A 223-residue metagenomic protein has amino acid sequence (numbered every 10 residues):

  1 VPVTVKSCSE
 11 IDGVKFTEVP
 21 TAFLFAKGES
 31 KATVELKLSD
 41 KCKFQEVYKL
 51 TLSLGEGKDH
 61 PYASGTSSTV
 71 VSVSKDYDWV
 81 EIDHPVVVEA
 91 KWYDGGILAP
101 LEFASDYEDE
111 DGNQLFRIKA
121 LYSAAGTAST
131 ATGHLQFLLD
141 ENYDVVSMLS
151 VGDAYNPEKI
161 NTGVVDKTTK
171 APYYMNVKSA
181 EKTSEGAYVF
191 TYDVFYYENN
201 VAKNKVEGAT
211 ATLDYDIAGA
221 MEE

Functional and structural regions predicted by a protein language model:
V1-C8, A32-E56: Contiguous beta-strand segments of beta-sheet-rich domains
C8-A22, S30: Short beta-strand and strand-turn-strand segments in soluble, beta-rich domains
V14-K15, E56-V70, A202-V206: Beta-sandwich strand segments
P20-F25, S39, N176-S179: Beta-strand-rich interaction surfaces with strong enrichment in secreted/lumenal proteins
F25-E29, K43-Q45, D111, T183-E185: Surface-exposed coil/turn segments at beta-strand junctions on protein surfaces, enriched
L38, T69-Y77: Interdomain boundary/hinge segments at the C-termini of tandem beta-sandwich modules
K75-E223: Ser/Thr/Gly/Pro-rich, low-complexity flexible regions
